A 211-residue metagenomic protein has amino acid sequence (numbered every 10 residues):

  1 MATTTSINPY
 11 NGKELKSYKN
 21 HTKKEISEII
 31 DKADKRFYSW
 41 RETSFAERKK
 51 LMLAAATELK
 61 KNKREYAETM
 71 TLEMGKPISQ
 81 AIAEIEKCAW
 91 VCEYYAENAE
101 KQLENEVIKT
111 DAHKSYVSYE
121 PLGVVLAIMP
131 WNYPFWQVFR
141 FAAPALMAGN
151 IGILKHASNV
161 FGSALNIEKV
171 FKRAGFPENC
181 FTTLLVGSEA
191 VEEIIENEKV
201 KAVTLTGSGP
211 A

Functional and structural regions predicted by a protein language model:
M1-H113: N-terminal Rossmann-like NAD(P)+-binding subdomain of aldehyde/semialdehyde dehydrogenases
E104, I108-A211: Rossmann-like NAD(P) dinucleotide-binding subdomain of oxidoreductase/dehydrogenase enzymes
